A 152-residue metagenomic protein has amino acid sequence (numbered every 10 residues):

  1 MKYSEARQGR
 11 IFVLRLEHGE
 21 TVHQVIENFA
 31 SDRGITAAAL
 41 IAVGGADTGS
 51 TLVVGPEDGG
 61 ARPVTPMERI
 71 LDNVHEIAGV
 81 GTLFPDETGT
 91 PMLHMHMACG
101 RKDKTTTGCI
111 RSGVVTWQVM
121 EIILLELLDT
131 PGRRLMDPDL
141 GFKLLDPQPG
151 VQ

Functional and structural regions predicted by a protein language model:
M1-L93, A98-Q152: N-terminal intrinsically disordered, cationic/polar leader segments that include organellar targeting peptides
